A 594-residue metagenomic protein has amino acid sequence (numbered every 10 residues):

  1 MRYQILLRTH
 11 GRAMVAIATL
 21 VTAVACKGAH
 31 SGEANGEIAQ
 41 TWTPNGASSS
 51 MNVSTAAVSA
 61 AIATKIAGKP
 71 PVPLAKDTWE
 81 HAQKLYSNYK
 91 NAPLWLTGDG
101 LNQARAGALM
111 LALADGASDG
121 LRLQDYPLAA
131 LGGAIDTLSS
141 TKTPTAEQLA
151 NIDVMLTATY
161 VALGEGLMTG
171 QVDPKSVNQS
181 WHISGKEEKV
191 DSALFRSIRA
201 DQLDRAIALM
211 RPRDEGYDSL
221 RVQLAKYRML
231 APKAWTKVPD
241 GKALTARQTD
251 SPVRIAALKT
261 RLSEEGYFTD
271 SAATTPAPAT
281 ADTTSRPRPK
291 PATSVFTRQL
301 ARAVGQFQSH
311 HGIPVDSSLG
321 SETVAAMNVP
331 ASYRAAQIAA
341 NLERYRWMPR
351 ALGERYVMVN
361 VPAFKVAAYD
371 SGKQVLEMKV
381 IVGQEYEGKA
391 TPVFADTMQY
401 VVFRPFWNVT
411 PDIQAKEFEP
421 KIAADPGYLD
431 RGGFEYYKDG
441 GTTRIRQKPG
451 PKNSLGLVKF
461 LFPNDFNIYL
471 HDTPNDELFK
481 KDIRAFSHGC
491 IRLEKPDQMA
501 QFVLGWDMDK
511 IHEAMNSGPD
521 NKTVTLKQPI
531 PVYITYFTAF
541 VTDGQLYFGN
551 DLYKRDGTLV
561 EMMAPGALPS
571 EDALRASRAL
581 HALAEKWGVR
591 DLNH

Functional and structural regions predicted by a protein language model:
R2-V15: Bacterial N-terminal signal peptides that target proteins for export
R2-Y3, V24-L85, V154, A158-A162 (+2 more regions): Well-ordered beta-sheet/strand-loop patches within structured domains
A13-A23: Bacterial N-terminal signal peptides
V21, A106-A117, L163-G164, L220-R221: Short, Φ-rich (hydrophobic/aromatic) sequence segments
G32-E147: N-terminal, post-cleavage mature segments of outer-membrane and organellar outer-membrane proteins involved
D119-G185: Mature extracellular/secreted ectodomains of secretory-pathway proteins
